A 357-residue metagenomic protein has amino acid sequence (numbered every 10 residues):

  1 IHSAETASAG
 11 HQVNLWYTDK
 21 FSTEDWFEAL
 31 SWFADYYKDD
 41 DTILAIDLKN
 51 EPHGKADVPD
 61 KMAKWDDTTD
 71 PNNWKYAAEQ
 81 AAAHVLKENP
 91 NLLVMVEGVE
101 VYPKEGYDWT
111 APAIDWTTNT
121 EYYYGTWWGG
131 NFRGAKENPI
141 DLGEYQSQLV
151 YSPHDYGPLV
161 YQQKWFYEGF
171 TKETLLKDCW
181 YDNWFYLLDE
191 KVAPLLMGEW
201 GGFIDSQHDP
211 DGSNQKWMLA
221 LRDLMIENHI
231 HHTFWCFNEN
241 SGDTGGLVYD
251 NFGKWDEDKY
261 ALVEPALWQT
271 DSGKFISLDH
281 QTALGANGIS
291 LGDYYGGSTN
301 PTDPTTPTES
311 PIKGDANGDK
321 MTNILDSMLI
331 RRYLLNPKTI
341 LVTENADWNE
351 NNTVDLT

Functional and structural regions predicted by a protein language model:
I1-E5, K49-P52, G98-Y102, F234-G242: Short, solvent-exposed turn/loop segments enriched in Gly/Ser/Thr/Pro and often Arg
T6-W32: Active-site-adjacent "subsite" loops/lids of carbohydrate-active enzymes
D19, T23-W26, P71-A78, N323 (+2 more regions): Solvent-exposed, acidic/flexible segments
T23, K55, T339: Secretory-pathway/luminal and periplasmic proteins that interact with or process carbohydrate-rich
F27-K38, T42-L44, K49-N228: Extracellular glycoside hydrolase catalytic/binding regions
L159-Q163, G242, K338-T339: Short, solvent-exposed loop/turn elements at domain surfaces
Q207-D303, P307: Aromatic-rich peripheral "rim/lid" segments of glycoside hydrolase catalytic domains that contact and position glycan
T299-T357: Cellulosome-associated attachment modules in secreted, modular CAZymes
